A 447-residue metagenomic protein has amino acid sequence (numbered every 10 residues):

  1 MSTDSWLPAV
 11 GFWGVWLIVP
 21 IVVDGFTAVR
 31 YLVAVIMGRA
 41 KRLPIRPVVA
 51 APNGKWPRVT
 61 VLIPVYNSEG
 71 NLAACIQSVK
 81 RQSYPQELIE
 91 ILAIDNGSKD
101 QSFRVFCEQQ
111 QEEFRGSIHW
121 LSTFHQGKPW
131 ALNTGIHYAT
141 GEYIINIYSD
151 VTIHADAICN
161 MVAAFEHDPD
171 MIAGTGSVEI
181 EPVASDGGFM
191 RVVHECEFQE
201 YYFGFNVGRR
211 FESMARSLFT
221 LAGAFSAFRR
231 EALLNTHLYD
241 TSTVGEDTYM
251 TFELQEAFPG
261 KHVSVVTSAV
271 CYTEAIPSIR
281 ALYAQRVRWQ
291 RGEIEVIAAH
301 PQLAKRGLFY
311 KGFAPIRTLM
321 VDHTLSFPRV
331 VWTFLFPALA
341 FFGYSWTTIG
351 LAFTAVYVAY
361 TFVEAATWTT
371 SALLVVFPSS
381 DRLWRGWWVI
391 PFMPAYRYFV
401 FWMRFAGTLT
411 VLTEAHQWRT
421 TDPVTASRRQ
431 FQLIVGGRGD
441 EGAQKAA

Functional and structural regions predicted by a protein language model:
W16, V35-K41, V48-N53, D322-E414: Membrane-embedded multi-pass helical conduit in multi-pass membrane proteins, especially envelope-biosynthetic
L32-L88: N-terminal signal-anchor transmembrane helix
E87-G97, H119-L121: Short beta-strand/loop segment that forms part of the nucleotide-sugar
D95-R104, H125-Q126: A conserved acidic beta->alpha catalytic loop
N96, Y148-T152: The conserved acidic donor/metal-binding loop of glycosyltransferases
E113-R115, P129-A131, G141, A155-T243 (+3 more regions): Long helical/loop segments within the catalytic core of UDP-sugar-dependent glycosyltransferases, especially the large
I144: Short aromatic/hydrophobic "clamp" motif used to bind/position activated sugar donors
S242, F252-C271: Catalytic donor-sugar/metal-binding loop of nucleotide-sugar-dependent glycosyltransferases
